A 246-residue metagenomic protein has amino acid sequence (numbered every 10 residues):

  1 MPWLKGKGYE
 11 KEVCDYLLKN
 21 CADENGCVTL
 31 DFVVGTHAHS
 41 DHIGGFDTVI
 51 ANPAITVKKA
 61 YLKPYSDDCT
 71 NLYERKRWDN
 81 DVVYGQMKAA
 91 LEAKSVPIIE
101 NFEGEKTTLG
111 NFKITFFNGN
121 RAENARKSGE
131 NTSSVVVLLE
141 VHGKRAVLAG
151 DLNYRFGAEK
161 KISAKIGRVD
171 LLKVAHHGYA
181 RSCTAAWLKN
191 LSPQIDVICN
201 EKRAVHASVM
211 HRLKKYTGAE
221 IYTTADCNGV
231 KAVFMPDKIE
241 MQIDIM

Functional and structural regions predicted by a protein language model:
M1-T29, E92-R168, N228-M246: Core dinuclear metal-dependent hydrolase active-site scaffold
W3-L62, I162-Y179, S192-V197: Active-site metal-binding motif and surrounding structural segment of the metallo-beta-lactamase
Y9-V13, G26, H42-G45, N80-M87 (+4 more regions): Stable alpha-helical elements in mature extracytoplasmic
V34, Y61, I99, T115-F117 (+2 more regions): Hydrophobic/aromatic beta-strand patches that form the interior of the parallel beta-sheet core in alpha/beta enzyme
A38-G44, S66-T70, E105-T108, N153-G157 (+3 more regions): Active-site environment of divalent metal-dependent phosphoester hydrolases
I43-I55, C69-D81, T184-L188, A207-H211: Metal-dependent catalytic neighborhoods of phosphoester/phosphodiester hydrolases
A60-F117: Extended active-site neighborhood of metal-dependent phosphoesterases/phosphodiesterases
K160-I162, V169-L191, I195-I243: Internal alpha/beta domain cores that form substrate/cofactor-binding pockets in large enzymes and binding proteins
